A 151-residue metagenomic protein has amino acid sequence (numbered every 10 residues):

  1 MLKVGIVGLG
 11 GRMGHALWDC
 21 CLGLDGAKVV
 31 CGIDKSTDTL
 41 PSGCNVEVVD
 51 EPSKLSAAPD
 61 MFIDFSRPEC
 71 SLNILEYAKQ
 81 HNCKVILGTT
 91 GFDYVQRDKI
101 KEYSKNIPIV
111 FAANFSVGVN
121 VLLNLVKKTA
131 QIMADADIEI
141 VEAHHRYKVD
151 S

Functional and structural regions predicted by a protein language model:
M1-V4: Extreme N-terminal starter segment of soluble prokaryotic enzymes
V7-G10, G14-W18: N-terminal Rossmann NAD(P)H-binding glycine-rich loop of SDR-like oxidoreductase domains
G23-S42: NAD(P)-binding Rossmann-fold cofactor-contacting core
V29, V48, V85-I86, I109-F111: Hydrophobic beta-strand scaffold residues
S42-S53: Active-site regions of enzymes building and remodeling cell-envelope glycoconjugates
P52-M61, F65, E69-G88, R97-K99: Rossmann-fold NAD(P) dinucleotide-binding segment
I74-E76, Q80, G88-I109, N120-L122 (+1 more regions): Rossmann-fold NAD(P)-binding glycine/threonine-rich loop
V121-S151: Conserved anion/nucleotide-ligand pocket segment
